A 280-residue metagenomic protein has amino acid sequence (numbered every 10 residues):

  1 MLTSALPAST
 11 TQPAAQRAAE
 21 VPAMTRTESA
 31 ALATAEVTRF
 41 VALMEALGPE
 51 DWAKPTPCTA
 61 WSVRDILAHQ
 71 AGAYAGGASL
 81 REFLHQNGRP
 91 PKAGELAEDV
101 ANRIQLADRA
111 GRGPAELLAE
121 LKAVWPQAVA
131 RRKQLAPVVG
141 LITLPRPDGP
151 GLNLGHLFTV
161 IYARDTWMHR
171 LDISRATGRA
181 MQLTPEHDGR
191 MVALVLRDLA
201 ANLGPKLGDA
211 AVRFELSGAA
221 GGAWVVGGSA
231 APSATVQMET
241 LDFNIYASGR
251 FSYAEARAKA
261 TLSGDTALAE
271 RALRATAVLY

Functional and structural regions predicted by a protein language model:
L2-E28, A75-Q134, V138-I142, Y280: Short, helix-capping/interhelical loops that line the mouth of catalytic, cofactor-, or ligand-binding pockets
E20-A68, G77-S79: An N-terminal domain-cap segment
S29-E36, L117-E120, V124, F158-D165 (+1 more regions): Amphipathic alpha-helix face/heptad-repeat signature
E36-R39, L43, A73, V124-Q127 (+3 more regions): Amphipathic, well-ordered alpha-helical segments in soluble domains
K54-E95, L144-L203, F243: Short, contiguous alpha-helical
L135-G140, A180-L183, K206: Short, structured loop/turn "capping" segments at alpha-beta junctions
P205-I245: Glycine/small-residue-rich hydrophobic helix-like segments
A231-Y280: C-terminal interaction segments
